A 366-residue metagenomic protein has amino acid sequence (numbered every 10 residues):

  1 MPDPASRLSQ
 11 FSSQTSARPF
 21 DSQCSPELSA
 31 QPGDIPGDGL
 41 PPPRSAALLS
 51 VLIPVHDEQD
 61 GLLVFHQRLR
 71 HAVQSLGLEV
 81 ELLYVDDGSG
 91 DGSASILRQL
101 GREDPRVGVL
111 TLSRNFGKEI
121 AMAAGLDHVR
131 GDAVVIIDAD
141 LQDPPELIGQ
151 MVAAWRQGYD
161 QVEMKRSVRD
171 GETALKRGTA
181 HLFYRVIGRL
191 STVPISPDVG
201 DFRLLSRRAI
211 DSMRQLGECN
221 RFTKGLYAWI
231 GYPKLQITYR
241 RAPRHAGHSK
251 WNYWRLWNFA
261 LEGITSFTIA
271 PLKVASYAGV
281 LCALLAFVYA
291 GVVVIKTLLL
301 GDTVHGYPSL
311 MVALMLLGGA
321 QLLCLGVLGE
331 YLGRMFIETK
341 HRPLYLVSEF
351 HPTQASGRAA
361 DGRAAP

Functional and structural regions predicted by a protein language model:
P2-F11, R18-S45, F222-P366: Hydrophobic helical membrane-anchoring modules
P2-S12, S16-T173: Structured catalytic core of nucleotide-sugar glycosyltransferases
H56-D60, Q142, E146, R214 (+3 more regions): Residues in soluble alpha-helical coiled-coils and helical-bundle/repeat scaffolds
V64-Q67, H71, S95, H181-Y184 (+3 more regions): Generic recognition of well-ordered alpha-helical segments within structured catalytic/regulatory domains
Q99, R106-R114, K118-H128, P145-L226 (+1 more regions): Acceptor/aglycone-binding surface of glycosyltransferases and processive sugar-polymer synthases
